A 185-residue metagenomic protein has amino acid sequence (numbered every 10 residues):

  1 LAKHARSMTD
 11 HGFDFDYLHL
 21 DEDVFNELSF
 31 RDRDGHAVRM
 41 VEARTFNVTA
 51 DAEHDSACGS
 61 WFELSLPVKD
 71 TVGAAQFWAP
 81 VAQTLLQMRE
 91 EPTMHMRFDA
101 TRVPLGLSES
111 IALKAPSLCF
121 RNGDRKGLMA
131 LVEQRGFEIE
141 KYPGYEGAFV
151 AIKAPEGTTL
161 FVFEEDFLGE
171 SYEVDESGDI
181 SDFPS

Functional and structural regions predicted by a protein language model:
L1-D34, V68-G73, S117-T159, F163-E165: Vicinal oxygen chelate
H11, E53-D55, G106-E109: A short alpha-helix capping/helix-coil boundary motif
Y17, A50-A52, L85: Short helix-to-loop capping/linker segments positioned immediately adjacent to catalytic or ligand/cofactor-binding
H19-L20, V41-A43, L64-P67, M88-P92 (+6 more regions): Glycine-rich loops and low-complexity Gly/Arg-rich segments that provide flexible linkers or classic glycine-based
L20-N26, C58-G59, S65-V103, Q134: Core segments of cupin and vicinal oxygen chelate
F25, A37, N47-T49: Short, well-ordered, mixed-charge alpha-helical segments that flank or form enzyme active sites
R31, A37-T45, Q83-N122, G144 (+1 more regions): Conserved short beta-strand elements that form part of the metal-binding/catalytic scaffold of enzyme active sites
V41-Q76, P80-V81, L113-L118, D166-S185: N-terminal beta-strand motif that seeds the catalytic metal site of vicinal oxygen chelate
